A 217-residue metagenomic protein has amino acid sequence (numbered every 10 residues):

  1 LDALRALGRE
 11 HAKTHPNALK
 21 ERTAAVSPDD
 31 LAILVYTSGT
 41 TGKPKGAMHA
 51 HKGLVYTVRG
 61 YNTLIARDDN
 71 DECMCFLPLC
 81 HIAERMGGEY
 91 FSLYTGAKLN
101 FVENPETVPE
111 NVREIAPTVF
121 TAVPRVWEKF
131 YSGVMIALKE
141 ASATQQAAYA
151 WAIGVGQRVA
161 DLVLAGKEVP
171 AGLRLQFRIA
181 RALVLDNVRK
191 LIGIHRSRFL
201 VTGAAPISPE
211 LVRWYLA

Functional and structural regions predicted by a protein language model:
R5, R9-Y36, K43, A66-E72: Conserved pre-ATP/AMP-binding loop-to-beta segment of ANL
K20-T23, P109, R189: Short hydrophobic/charged patches on amphipathic alpha-helices used for structural packing and interfaces
L31, T37-T40, C73, P78 (+3 more regions): Conserved S/T- and glycine-rich ATP-binding loop of Class I adenylate-forming
A32-V58: Conserved AMP-binding A3 loop
K52, R125, A205-P206: Alpha-helix/helix-capping structural signal
V55-E72, L79-L185, G193-R196: Conserved AMP-binding/adenylation subdomain of ANL enzymes
F120, A180-A217: Conserved AMP-binding/adenylate-forming
